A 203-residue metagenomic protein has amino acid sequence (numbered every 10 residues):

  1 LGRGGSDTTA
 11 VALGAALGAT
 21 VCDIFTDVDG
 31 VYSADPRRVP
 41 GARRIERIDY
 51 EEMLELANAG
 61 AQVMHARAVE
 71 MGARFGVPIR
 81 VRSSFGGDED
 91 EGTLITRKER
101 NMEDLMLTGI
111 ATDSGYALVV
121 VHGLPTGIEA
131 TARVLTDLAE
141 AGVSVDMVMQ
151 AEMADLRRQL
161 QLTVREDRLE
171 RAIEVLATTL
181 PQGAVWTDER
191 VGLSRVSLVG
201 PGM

Functional and structural regions predicted by a protein language model:
L1-M203: C-terminal catalytic "cap/lid" subdomain
